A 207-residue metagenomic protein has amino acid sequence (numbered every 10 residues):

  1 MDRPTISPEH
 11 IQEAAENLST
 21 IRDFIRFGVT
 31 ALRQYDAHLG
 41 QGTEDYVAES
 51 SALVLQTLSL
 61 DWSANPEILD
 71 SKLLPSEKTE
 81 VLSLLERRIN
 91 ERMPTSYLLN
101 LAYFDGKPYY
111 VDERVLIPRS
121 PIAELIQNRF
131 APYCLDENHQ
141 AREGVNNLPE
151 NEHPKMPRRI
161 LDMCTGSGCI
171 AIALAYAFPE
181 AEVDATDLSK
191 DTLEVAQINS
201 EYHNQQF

Functional and structural regions predicted by a protein language model:
D2-F104: N-terminal auxiliary segments of SAM/dcSAM-dependent transferases
R22, N146, Q205-F207: Short non-domain terminal segments
Q56, L60, A177, Y202: Active-site catalytic microenvironments for nucleophilic, acid-base chemistry
L69, L82-I198: SAM-dependent Rossmann-like transferase core, predominantly class I methyltransferases with a strong bias toward
Q197-F207: S-adenosyl-L-methionine
